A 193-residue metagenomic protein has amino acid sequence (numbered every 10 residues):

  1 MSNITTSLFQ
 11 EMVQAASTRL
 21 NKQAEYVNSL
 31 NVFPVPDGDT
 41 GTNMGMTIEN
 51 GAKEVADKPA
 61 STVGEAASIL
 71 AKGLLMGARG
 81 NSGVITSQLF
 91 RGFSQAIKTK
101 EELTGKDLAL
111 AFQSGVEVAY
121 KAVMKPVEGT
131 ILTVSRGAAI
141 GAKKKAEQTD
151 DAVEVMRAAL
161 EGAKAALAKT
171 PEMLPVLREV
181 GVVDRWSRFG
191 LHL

Functional and structural regions predicted by a protein language model:
M1-L193: N-terminal loops that bind phosphate or other acidic moieties and the adjacent beta-alpha structural core
